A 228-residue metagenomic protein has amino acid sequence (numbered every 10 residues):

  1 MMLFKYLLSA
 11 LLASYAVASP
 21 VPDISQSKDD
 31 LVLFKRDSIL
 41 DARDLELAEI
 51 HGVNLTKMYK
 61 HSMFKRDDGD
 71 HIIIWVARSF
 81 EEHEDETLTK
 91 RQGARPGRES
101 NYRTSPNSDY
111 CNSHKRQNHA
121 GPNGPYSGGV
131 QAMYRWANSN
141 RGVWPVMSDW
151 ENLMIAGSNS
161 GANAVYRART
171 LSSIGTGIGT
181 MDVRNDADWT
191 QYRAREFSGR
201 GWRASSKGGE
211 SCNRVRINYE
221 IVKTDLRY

Functional and structural regions predicted by a protein language model:
M1-E46: Fungal secretory targeting signals
F4, S27, F34, T56-Y59 (+3 more regions): Generic cytosolic/nucleocytoplasmic N-terminal low-complexity/intrinsically disordered segments
Y6, S27-D29, D85-T87, G93 (+1 more regions): Intrinsic disorder/low-complexity segments enriched in polar/small residues
L12-A18, I50, S79, P96 (+1 more regions): Short stretches within intrinsically disordered, low-complexity N-terminal or propeptide regions
S19, Y59, F64-D70, E81-Q92: Zymogen propeptides/activation segments of proteases
R36, R43, R66, R78 (+3 more regions): Proteolytic processing junctions in secreted/extracellular precursors, especially proprotein convertase/trypsin-like
I39-L40, D44-A77: Long, low-complexity intrinsically disordered regions
R91-Y228: Mature secreted bioactive peptide module from preproproteins
